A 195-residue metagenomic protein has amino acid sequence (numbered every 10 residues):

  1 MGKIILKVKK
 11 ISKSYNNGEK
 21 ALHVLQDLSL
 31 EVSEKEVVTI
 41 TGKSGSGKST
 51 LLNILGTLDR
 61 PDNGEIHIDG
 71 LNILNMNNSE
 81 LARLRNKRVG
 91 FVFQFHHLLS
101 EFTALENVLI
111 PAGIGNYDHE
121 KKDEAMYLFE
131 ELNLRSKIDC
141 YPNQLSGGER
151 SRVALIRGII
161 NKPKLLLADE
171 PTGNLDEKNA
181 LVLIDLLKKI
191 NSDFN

Functional and structural regions predicted by a protein language model:
I4-L6, I11-N195: ABC family nucleotide-binding domain
